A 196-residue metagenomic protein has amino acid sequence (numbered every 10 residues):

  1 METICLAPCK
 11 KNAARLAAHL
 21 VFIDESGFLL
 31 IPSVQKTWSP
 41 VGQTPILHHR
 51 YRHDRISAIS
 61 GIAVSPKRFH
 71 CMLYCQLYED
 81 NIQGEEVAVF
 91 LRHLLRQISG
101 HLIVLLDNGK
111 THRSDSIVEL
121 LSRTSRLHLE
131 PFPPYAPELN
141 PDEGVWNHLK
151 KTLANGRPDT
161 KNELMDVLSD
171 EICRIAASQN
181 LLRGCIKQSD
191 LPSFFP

Functional and structural regions predicted by a protein language model:
E2-R92, Q188-F194: Extended, low-complexity cationic-aromatic segments
A17-L20, D142-P196: C-terminal anion-handling pockets and recognition modules
F22-I23, I103-L106, P131-P133, I186: Short beta-strand segments
I23-G27, S60, L91, L106-G109 (+2 more regions): Short, conserved catalytic/metal-binding motifs centered on acidic residues
S26-L29, A63-K67, G109-H112, Y135-P137 (+1 more regions): Short, solvent-exposed loop/turn segments at secondary-structure junctions
Q43-R50, R123-P141: RNase H-like polynucleotidyl transferase catalytic core
G84-E130: RNase H-like DDE/DDD metal-dependent nuclease/strand-transfer catalytic core used by mobile genetic elements
D107-N108, D115, E130-A154: RNase H-like two-metal-ion nuclease catalytic core shared by retroviral integrases and related mobile-element nucleases
